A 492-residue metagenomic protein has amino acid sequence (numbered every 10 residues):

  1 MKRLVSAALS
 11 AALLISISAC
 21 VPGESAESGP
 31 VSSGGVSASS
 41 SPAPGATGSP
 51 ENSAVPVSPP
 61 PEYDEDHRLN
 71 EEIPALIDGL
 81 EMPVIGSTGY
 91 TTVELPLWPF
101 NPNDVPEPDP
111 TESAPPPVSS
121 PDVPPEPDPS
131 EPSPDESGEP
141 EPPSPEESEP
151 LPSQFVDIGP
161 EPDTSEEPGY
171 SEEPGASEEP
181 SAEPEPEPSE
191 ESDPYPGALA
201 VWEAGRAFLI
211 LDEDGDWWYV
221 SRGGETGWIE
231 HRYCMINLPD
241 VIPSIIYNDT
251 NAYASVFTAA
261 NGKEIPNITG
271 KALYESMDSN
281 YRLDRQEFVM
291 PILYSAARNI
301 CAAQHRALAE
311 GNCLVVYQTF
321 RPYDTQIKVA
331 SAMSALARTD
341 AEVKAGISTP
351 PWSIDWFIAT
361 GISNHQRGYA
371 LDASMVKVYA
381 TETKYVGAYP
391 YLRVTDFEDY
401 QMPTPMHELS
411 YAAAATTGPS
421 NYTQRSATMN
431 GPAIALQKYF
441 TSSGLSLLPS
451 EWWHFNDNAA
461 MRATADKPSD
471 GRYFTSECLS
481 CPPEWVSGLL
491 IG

Functional and structural regions predicted by a protein language model:
K2-S10: Sec-dependent signal peptide recognition, specifically the positively charged N-region followed immediately by
S16-A19: C-terminal motif of bacterial Sec signal peptides marking the signal peptidase cleavage site
V21-S28: Bacterial lipoprotein signal-peptidase II cleavage site
S32-P56, P106-E191: Ser/Thr/Gly/Pro-rich low-complexity, disordered linker/stalk segments of secreted and cell-surface proteins
S39-S87, A182-G197, V241-F257: N-terminal low-complexity, Pro/Thr/Ser-rich intrinsically disordered segments that act as propeptides or flexible
G86-P106, E190-S192: Short, structured beta-strand/loop micro-motifs enriched in basic residues and often containing a Trp
V93-P96, M235-G492: Cell-envelope/glycan interface and biosynthesis
E179-P188, S192-R232: SH3/SH3-like beta-barrel superfamily modules
